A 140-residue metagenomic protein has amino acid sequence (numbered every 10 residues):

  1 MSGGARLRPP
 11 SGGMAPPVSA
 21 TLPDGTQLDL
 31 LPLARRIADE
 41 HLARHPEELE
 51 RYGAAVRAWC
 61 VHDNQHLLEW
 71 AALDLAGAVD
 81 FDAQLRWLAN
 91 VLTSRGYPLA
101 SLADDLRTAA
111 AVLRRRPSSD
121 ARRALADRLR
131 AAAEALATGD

Functional and structural regions predicted by a protein language model:
M1-R107, A111-D140: Core of compact, soluble alpha-helical bundle domains
